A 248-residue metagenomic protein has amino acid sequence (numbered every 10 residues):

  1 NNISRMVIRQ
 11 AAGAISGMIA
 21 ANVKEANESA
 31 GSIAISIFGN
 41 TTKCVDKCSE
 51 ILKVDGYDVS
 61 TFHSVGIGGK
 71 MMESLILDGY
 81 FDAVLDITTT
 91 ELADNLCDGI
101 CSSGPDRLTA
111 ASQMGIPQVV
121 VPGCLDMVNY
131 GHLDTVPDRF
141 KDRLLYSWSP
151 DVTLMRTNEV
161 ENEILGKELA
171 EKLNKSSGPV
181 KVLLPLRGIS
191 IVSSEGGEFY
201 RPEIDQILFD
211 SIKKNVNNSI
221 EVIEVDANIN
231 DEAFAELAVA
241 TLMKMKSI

Functional and structural regions predicted by a protein language model:
N1-Q113, Q118-V120, Y130, R143 (+1 more regions): Metallocofactor- and cofactor-centric catalytic cores in central/energy metabolism, strongly enriched
V136-T153: A solvent-exposed, charged loop/short amphipathic helix patch at secondary-structure junctions
